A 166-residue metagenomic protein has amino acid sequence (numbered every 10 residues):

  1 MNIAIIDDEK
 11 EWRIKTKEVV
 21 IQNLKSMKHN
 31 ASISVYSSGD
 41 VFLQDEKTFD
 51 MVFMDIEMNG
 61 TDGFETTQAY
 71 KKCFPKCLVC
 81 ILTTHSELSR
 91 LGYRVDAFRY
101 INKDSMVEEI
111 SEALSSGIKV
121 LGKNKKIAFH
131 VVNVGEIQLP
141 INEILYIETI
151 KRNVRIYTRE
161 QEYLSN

Functional and structural regions predicted by a protein language model:
M1-V20, V52: Conserved acidic segment of CheY-like receiver
I5, V35, I81-L82: Conserved SAM-binding loop
I21-K25, K71: A general structural signal for alpha-helical elements within enzymatic catalytic domains
L24-S37: Short hydrophobic/Thr-rich beta-strand motif most characteristic of the beta2 strand and flanking loop of CheY-like
V35-V41, G63: Helix N-cap/capping motif at the beta->alpha junctions
Q44, F49-N124: CheY-like receiver
E112-N166: Conserved binding/recognition cores within well-folded domains
